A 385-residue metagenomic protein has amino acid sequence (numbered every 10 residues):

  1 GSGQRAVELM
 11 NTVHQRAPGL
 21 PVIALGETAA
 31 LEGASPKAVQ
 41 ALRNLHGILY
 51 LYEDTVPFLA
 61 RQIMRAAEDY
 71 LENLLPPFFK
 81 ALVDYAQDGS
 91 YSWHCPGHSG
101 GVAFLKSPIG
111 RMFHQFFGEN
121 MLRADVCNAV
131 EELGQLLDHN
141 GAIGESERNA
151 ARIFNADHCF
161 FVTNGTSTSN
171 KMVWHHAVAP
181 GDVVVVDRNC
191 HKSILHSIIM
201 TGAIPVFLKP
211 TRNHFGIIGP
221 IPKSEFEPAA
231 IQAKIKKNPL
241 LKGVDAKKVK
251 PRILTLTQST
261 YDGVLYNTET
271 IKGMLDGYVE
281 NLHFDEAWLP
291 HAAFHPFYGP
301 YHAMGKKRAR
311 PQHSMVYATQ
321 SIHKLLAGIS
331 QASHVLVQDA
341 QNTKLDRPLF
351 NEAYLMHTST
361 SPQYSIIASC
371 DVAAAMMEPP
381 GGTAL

Functional and structural regions predicted by a protein language model:
G1-A17, G26-P36: Conserved phosphotransfer microenvironments
N11, N149, S169-A179, V185-L385: Conserved PLP-enzyme active-site core in the AAT-like
P18-I23, N281-H283: Short beta-strand/loop segments at the ligand-binding rim of alpha/beta enzyme cores
G26-L31, P36-Q62: Output/docking surface of receiver
Q40, Y52-H139: Conserved PLP-binding active-site segment in aminotransferase class I/II-type PLP enzymes
E119-T168: Conserved N-terminal alpha-helix of the aminotransferase class I/II PLP-enzyme fold
D157-C159, G181-V184: Short active-site oxyanion
